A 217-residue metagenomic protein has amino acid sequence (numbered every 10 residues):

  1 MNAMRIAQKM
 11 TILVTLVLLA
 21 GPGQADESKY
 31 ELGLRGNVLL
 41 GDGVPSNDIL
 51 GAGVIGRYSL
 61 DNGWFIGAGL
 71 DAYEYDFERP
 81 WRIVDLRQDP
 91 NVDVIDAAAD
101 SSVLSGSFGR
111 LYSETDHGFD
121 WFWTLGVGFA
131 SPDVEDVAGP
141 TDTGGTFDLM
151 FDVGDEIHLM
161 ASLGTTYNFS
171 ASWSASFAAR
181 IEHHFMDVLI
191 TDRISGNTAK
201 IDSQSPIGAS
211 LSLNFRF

Functional and structural regions predicted by a protein language model:
M1-K29, F217: Cleavable N-terminal export/targeting peptides
D26-E27, R57-T143, E156, I207-F217: Gram-negative (and chloroplast) outer-membrane scaffold detector with strong preference for beta-barrel transmembrane
D26-L40, P206: Transmembrane beta-strand segments of Gram-negative outer membrane beta-barrel proteins
L34-V38, A68-A72, W123-F129, T165 (+1 more regions): Transmembrane beta-barrel strands of outer-membrane/channel proteins
L40-P45, G67: Short, solvent-exposed loop/turn elements at domain surfaces
G43-I49, D93-D100, G145-D155, N197-S205: Replace "Gram-negative outer membrane beta-barrel proteins" with "bacterial and organellar outer membrane beta-barrel
E74-W81, A161, Y167-F217: Predominantly the C-terminal beta-signal and adjacent terminal strand-loop region of outer-membrane beta-barrel
A130-H183: A charged, solvent-exposed segment within the mature domains of Sec-exported extracytoplasmic proteins
